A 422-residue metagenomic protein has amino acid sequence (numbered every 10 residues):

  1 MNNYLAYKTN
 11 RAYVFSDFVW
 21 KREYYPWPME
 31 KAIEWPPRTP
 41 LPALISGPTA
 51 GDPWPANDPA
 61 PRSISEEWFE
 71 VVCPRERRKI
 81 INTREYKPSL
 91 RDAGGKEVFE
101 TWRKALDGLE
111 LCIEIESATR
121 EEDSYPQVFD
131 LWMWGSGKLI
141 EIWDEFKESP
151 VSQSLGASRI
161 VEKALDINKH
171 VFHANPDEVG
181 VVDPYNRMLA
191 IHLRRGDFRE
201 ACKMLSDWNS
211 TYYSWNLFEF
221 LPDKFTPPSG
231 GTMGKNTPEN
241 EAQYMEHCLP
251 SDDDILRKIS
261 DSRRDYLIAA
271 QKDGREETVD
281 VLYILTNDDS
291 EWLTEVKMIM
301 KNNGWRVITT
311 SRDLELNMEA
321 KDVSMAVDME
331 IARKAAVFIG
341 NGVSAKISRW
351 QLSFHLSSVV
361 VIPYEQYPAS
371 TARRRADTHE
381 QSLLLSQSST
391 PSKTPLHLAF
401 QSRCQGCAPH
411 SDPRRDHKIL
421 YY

Functional and structural regions predicted by a protein language model:
M1-K8, I255-I268: Histidine-anchored nucleotide/phosphate-binding helix
M1-L249, D273, L285-T286: Secretory-pathway glycan-assembly enzymes, especially type II membrane glycosyltransferases that use nucleotide-sugar
T9, N186, V279, K334-A336: Short, well-ordered alpha-helix to beta-strand connector turns
P28-A32, E291-G304, W350-F354, S382-L385: Short, aromatic/basic amphipathic alpha-helical patches
I255, L282-E291: C-terminal substrate/ligand-recognition segments
W305-A335: Donor nucleotide-activated moiety binding/catalytic core segment of transferases that use nucleotide-activated donors
M325-S389, K393: A donor-sugar binding/catalytic signature common to diverse glycosyltransferases and related nucleotide-sugar
S389-Y422: Leloir-type glycosyltransferase catalytic cores
